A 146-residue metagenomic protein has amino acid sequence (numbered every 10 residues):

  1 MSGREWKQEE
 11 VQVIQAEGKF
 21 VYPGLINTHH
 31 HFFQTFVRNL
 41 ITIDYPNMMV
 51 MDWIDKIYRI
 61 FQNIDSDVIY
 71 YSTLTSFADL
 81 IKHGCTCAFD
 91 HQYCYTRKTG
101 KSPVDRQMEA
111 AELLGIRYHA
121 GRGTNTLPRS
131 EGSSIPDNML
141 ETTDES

Functional and structural regions predicted by a protein language model:
M1-Y22: Histidine-rich, glycine-flanked metal-binding segment
G18, H29, G84, A111: Divalent metal-coordination and catalytic microenvironments
P23-T35: Histidine-centered catalytic micro-motifs
I26, T86-C87, R117-H119: Structural preference for beta-strand elements that scaffold enzyme active sites
F36-I69, L127-E145: Active-site gating loops and adjacent loop-to-helix segments of metal-dependent hydrolytic enzymes
F36-V37, H91, R122: Active-site-flanking alpha-helical
D44-P103: Divalent metal-binding segments
C94, K98-S146: Metal-coordinating catalytic core of metallo-dependent amide/deamination hydrolases
